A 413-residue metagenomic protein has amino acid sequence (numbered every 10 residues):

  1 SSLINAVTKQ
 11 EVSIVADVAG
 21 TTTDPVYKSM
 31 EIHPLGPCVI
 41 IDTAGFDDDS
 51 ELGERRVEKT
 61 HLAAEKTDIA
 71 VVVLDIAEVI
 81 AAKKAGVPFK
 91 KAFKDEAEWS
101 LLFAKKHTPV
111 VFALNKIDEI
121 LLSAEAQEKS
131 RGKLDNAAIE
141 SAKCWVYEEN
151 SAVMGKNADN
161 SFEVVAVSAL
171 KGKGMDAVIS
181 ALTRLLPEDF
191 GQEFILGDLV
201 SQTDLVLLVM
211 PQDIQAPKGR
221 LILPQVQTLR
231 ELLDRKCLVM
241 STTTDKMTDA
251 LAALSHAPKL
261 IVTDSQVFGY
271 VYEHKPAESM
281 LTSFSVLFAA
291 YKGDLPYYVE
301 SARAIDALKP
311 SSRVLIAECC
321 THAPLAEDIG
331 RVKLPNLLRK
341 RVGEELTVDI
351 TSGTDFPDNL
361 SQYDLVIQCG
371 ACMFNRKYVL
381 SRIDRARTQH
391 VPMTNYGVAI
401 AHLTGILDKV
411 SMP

Functional and structural regions predicted by a protein language model:
S1-E54, E58-E65: Conserved G1/Walker A P-loop phosphate-binding module
S13-D17, P187-I195, L346: Active-site phosphate-binding and catalytic loops of NTP-dependent enzymes
E31-G36, R55-V164, L221-C237, K246-A250 (+1 more regions): Conserved C-terminal guanine-recognition region of P-loop GTPase G domains, centered on the G4
T43, V73-A77, T108-A126, V165-K173 (+7 more regions): G-domain G4 guanine-recognition motif of GTPases
D118-I120, A138, V167-E188, A290-K292 (+1 more regions): Conserved GTPase G-domain signal focused on the G5
L199-Q225: Long, well-ordered amphipathic alpha-helical subdomains in the mid-to-C-terminal portions of large enzyme subunits
G219-P413: C-terminal effector/interaction modules appended to NTPase cores
